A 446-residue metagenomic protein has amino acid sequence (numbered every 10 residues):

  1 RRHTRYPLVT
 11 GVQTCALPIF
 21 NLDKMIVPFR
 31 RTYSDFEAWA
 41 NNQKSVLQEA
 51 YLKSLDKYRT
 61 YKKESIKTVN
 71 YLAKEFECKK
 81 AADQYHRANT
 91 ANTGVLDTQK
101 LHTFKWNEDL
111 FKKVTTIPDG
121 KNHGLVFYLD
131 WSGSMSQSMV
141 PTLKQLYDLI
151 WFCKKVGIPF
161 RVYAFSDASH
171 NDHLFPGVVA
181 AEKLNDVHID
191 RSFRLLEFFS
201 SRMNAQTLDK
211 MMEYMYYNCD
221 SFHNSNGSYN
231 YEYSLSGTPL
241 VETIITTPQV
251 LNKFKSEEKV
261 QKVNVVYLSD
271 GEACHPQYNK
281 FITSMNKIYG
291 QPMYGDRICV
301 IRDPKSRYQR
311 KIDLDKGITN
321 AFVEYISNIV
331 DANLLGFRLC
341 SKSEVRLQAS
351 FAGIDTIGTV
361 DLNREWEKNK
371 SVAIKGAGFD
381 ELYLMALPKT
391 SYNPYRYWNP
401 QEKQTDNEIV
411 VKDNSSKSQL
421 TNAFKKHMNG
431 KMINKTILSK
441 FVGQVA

Functional and structural regions predicted by a protein language model:
R1, R5, V12-A446: Acidic, glycine-rich A-domain
